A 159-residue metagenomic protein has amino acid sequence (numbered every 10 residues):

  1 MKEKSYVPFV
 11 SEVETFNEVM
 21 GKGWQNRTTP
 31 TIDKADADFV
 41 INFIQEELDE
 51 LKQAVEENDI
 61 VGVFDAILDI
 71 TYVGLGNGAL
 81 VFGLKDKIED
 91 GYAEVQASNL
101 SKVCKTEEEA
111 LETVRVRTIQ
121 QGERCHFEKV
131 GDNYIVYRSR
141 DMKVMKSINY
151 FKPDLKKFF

Functional and structural regions predicted by a protein language model:
M1-F159: Flexible "arm" and connector segments at domain edges
